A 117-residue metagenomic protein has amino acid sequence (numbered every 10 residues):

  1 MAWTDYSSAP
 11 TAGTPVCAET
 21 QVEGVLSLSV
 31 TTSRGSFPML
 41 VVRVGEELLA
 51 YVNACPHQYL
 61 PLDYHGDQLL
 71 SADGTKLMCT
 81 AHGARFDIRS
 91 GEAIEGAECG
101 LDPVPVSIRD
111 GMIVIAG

Functional and structural regions predicted by a protein language model:
M1-D73, D87-I88, G100-G117: N-terminal pre-ligand scaffold of iron-sulfur
C55, C79-H82: Short cysteine clusters
K76: A short acidic, glycine-rich active-site loop that binds or catalyzes chemistry on phosphate/adenosine moieties
I94-A97: Axial heme c-ligation environment in periplasmic c-type cytochrome domains
